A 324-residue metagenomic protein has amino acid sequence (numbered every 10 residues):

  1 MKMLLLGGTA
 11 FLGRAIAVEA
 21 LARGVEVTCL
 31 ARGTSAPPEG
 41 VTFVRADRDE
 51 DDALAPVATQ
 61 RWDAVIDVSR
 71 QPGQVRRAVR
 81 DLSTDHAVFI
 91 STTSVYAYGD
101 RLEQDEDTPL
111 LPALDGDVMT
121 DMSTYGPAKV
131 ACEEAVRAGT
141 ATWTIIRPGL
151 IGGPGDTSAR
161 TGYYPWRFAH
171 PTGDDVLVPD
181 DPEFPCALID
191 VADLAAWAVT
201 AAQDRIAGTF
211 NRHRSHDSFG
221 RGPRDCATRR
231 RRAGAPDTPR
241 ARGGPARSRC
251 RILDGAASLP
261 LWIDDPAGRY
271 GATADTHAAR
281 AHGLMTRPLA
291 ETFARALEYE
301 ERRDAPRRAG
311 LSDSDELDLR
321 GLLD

Functional and structural regions predicted by a protein language model:
M3-R23: N-terminal Rossmann NAD(P)H-binding glycine-rich loop of SDR-like oxidoreductase domains
T34-F89, V95-Y98: NAD(P)H-binding glycine-rich loop region in Rossmannoid oxidoreductase-like domains and their noncatalytic homologs
R77-V130, A138: Conserved Rossmann-fold NAD(P)-dependent oxidoreductase catalytic core, especially the SDR/UDP-sugar
S91, C132-G155: Conserved beta-loop-beta element that borders a ligand/cofactor-binding pocket
I145, P182-A195, T286-A290: Conserved loop-to-helix N-cap of the C-terminal "lid" that shapes the substrate pocket in Rossmann-like
G149-A159, D180-V191, R214-H216: Glycine-rich "substrate-gating" loop/helix at the edge of Rossmann-like oxidoreductase active sites
R167-I189, D204-R205: A conserved pocket-lining segment of Rossmann-fold NAD(P)-dependent short-chain dehydrogenase/reductase
W197-D264, D275-H277, A294-L297, R302-D324: Mid/C-terminal beta-alpha module of Rossmann-like enzyme folds, strongest in SDR-family dehydrogenases/epimerases
